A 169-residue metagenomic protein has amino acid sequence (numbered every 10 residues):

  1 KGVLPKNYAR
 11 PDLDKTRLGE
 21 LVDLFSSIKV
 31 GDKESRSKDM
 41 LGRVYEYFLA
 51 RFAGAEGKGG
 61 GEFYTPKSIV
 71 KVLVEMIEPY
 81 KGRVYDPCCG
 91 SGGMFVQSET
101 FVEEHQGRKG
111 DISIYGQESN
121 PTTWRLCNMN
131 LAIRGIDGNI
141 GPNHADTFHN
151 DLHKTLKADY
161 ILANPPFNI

Functional and structural regions predicted by a protein language model:
K1-Y80, N139-L152: Non-catalytic, mostly N-terminal accessory regions of nucleic-acid modification and defense proteins
G59-A163, N168: Conserved S-adenosyl-L-methionine
